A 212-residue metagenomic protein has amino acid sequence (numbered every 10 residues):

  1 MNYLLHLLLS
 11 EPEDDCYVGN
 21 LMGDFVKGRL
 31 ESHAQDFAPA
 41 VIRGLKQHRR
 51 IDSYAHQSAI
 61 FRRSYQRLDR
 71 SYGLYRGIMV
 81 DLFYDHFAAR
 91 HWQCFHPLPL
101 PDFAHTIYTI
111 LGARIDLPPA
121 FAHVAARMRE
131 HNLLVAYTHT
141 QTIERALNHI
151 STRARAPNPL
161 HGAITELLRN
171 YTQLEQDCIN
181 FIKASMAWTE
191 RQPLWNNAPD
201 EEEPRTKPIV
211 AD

Functional and structural regions predicted by a protein language model:
M1-D212: N-terminal leader/auxiliary helical segments
